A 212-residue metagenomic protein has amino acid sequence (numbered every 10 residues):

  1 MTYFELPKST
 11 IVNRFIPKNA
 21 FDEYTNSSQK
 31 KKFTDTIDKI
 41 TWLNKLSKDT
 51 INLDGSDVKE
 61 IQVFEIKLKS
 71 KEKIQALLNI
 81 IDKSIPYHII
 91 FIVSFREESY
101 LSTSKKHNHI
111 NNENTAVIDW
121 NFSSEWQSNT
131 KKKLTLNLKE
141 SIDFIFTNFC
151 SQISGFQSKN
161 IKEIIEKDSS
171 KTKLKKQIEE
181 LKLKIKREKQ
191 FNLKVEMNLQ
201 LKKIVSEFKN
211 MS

Functional and structural regions predicted by a protein language model:
M1-F95: N-terminal, leucine/charged-rich tether regions that mediate assembly and partner docking in large macromolecular
T2-Y3, P7, I11, G55 (+6 more regions): A generic structural signal for ordered alpha-helices
F4-E5, N121, N192: Generic, ordered loop/turn and secondary-structure boundary motif
D22, D49, H107, K194-M197 (+1 more regions): Generic preference for flexible, low-structure residues
K73-E163: Extended assembly-interface/linker segments at domain junctions
S158, D168-S212: Alpha-helical oligomerization segments
